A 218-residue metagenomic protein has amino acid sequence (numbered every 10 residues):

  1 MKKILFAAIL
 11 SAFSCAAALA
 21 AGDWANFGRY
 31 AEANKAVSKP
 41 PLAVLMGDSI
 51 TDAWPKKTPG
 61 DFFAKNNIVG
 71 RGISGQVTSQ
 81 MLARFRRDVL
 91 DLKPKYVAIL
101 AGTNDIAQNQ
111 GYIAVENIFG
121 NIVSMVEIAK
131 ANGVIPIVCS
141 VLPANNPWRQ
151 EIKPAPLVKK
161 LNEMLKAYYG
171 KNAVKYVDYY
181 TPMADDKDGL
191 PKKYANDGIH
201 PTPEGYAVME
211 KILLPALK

Functional and structural regions predicted by a protein language model:
M1-I4: Positively charged n-region of N-terminal signal peptides that target proteins for export
I9, F13, A18, L142-K218: Catalytic His-Asp segment of secreted/periplasmic serine-dependent ester chemistry enzymes
L19-Y96: Serine-esterase "nucleophile elbow" of acetyl-processing enzymes
R71-S74, A101-I106, Q110: Cell-envelope and extracellular/periplasmic
L100-I106, M125-V158: Active-site segments of SGNH/GDSL-like serine hydrolases that catalyze O-acetyl group transfer/hydrolysis on lipids
I106-G111, V115, N146-R149, D186: Extracytoplasmic/secreted cell-surface and envelope-processing proteins
A114-V123, P154-N162: Charged helix-capping and loop-helix junction motifs
V115-C139, Y168-V174: Charged, glycine-enriched surface loops/patches that mediate electrostatic binding to polyanionic ligands
